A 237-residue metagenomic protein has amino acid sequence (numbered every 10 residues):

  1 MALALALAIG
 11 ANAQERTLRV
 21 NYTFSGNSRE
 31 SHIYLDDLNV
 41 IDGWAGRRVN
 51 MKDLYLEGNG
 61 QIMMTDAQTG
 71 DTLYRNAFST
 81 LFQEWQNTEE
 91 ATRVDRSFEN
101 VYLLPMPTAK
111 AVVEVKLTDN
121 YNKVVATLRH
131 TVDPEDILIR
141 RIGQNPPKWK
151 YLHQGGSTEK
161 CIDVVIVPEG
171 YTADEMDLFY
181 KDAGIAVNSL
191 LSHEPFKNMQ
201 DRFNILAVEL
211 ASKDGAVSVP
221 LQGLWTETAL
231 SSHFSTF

Functional and structural regions predicted by a protein language model:
M1-A8: Bacterial N-terminal signal peptides
A8, A67-T69, S192: Residue-level marker of positions within ordered structural domains that often coincide with functionally constrained
A11-A13: Boundary at the C-terminal end of the N-terminal hydrophobic targeting segment
R16-L138: Beta-strand-enriched, solvent-exposed domains that form extended recognition/catalytic surfaces
E57-N59, E159-C161, Q200-R202: Extracytoplasmic
R75-Q86, N204-E209, Q222-L224: Short linear, low-complexity motifs centered on an aromatic residue
I137-N198, A207-V219, G223-W225, L230-F237: Fold-level signature of zinc-dependent metallopeptidase catalytic domains
